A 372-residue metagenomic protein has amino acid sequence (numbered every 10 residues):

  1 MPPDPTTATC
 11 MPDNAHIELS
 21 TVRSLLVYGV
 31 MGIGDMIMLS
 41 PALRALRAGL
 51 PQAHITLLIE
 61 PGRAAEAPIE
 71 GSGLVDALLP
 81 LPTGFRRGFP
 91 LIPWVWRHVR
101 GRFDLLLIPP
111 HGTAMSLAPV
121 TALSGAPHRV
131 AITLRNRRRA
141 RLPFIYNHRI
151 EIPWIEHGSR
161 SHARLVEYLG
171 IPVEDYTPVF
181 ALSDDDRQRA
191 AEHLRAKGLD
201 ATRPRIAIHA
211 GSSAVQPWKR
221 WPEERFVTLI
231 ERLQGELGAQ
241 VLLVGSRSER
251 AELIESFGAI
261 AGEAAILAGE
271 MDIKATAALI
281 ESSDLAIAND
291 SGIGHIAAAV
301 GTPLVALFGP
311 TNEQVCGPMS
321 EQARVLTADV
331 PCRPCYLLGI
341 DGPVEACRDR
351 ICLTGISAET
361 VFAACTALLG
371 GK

Functional and structural regions predicted by a protein language model:
M1-K372: Catalytic machinery of carbohydrate-active enzymes, primarily nucleotide-sugar-dependent glycosyltransferases
